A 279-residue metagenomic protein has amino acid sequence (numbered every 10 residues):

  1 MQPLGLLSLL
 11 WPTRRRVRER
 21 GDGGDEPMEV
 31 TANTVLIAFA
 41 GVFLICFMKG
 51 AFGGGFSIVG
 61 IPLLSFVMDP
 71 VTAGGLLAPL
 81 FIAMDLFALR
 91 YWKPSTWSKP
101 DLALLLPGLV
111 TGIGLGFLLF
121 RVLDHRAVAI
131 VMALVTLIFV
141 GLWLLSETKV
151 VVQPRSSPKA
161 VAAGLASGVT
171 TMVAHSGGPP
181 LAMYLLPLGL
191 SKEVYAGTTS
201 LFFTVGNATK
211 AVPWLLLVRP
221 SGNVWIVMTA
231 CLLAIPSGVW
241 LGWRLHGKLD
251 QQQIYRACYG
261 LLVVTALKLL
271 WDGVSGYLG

Functional and structural regions predicted by a protein language model:
R14-P27: Short, Lys/Arg-enriched N-terminal segments with co-localized hydrophobic residues within the first ~10-30 amino acids
M28-V67, K149-T199: Selected transmembrane alpha-helices and immediately adjacent juxtamembrane segments of polytopic inner-membrane
T34-V35, S65-I82, R126-T136, G168-V173 (+1 more regions): Structural signature of hydrophobic alpha-helical transmembrane segments
A40, L44, P79-L86, A103 (+9 more regions): Hydrophobic residues within alpha-helical transmembrane segments of multi-pass solute transporters/permease subunits
L76-H125, A208-Q252: Selective hydrophobic functional segments
D85-S95, V131-S156, W243-R244, A266-G279: Transmembrane helix exit motif
S98-L102, V122-T136, T148, K248-R256 (+1 more regions): Loop-to-transmembrane alpha-helix entry segments
G116, T170-S176, K210, T265-G279: Hydrophobic alpha-helical transmembrane segments in multi-pass integral membrane proteins
